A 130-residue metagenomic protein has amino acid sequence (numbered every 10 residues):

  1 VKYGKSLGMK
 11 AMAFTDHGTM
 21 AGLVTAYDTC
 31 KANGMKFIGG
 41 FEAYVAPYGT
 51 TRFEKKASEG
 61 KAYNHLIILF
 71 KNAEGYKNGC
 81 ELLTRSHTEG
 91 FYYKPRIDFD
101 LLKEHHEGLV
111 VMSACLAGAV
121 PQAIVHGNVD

Functional and structural regions predicted by a protein language model:
V1-D130: Phosphodiester-processing cores and adjacent nucleic acid-binding clamps
